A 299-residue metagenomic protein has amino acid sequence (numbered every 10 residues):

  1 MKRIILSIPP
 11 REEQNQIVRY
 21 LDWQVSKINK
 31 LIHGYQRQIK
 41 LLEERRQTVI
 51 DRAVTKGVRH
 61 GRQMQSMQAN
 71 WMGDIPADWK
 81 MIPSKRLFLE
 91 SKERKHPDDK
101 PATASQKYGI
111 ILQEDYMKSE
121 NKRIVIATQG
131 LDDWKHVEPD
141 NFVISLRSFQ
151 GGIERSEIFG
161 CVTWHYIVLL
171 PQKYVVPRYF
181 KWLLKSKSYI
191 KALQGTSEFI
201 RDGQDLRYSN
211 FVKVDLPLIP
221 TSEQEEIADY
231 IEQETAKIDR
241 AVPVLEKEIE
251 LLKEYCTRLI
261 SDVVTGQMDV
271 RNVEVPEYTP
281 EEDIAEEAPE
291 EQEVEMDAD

Functional and structural regions predicted by a protein language model:
M1-N15, L146-R147, G160-I167, I200-E226: A short glycine-rich beta-alpha junction/loop motif
R3, R62-Q63: Extended, charge-rich alpha-helical interface modules
S7, R11, N15, S66-P97 (+1 more regions): Non-catalytic DNA-recognition/assembly elements of restriction-modification systems
I8-R62, L218-D299: Amphipathic alpha-helical coiled-coil/heptad-repeat segments
M67, I82-K100, S105-P139, T279 (+2 more regions): Sequence-specific dsDNA recognition surfaces
Q106-K122, F142-T163, I167, R178-W182 (+2 more regions): Short, ligand-facing micro-motifs at secondary-structure edges
